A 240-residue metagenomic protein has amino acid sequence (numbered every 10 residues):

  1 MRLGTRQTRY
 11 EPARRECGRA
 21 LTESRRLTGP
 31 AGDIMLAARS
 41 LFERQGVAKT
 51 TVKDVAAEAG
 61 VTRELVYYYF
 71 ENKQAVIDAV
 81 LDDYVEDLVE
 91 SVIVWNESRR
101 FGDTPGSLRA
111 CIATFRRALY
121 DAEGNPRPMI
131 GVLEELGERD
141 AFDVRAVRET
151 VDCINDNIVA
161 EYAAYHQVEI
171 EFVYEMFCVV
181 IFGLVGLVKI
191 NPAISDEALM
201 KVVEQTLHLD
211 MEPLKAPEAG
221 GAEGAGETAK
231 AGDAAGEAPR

Functional and structural regions predicted by a protein language model:
M1-G29, A216-R240: N-terminal intrinsically disordered/low-complexity leader segments
G29, D33, A37, L41-A75 (+1 more regions): Helix-turn-helix
D33, A75, G106, A110 (+4 more regions): Amphipathic alpha-helical interaction segments
A79, I93-E123, F177, M200: Hydrophobic alpha-helical connector segments
D82-L88: Short, basic, alpha-helical segments at the C-terminal edge of helix-turn-helix-like DNA-binding modules
V89-I93, R139-Q167, E171-E175, K201: Amphipathic alpha-helical packing segments from all-alpha helical-bundle domains
A110, T114-R145, G186: Amphipathic alpha-helical segments used for helix-helix packing
V168-I190, E197-D210: Hydrophobic alpha-helical segments that form the core of small-molecule binding pockets and/or dimer interfaces
